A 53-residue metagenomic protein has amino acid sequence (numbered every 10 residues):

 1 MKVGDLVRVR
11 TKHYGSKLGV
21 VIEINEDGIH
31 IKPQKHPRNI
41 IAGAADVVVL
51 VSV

Functional and structural regions predicted by a protein language model:
K2-V53: Basic/aromatic-rich interaction segments and small domains that mediate binding to polyanionic partners
